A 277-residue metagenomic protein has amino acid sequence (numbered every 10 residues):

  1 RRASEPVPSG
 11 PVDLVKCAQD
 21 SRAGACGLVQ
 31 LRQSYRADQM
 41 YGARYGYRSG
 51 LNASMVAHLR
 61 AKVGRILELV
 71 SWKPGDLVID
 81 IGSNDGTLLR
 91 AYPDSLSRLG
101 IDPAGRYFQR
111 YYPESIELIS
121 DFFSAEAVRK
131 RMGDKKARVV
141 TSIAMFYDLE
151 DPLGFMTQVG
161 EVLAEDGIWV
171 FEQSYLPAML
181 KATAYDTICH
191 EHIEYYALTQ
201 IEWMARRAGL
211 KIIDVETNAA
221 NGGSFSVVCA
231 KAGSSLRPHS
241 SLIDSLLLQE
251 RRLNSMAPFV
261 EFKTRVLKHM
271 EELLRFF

Functional and structural regions predicted by a protein language model:
R1-N52, E216: N-terminal juxtadomain amphipathic helix that follows a signal peptide/anchor or precedes a small N-terminal auxiliary
S54-L77, E272-F276: Conserved alpha-helix/loop element of class I SAM-dependent methyltransferases that forms part of the SAM/SAH-binding
K73-N84, L99: Conserved class I S-adenosyl-L-methionine
D85-A127: Class I SAM-dependent methyltransferase SAM/SAH-binding core
R138-T141: A conserved beta-strand element that flanks and buttresses the S-adenosyl-L-methionine
L153-V170: A short glycine-rich, Lys/Arg-flanked "PGG" loop and its adjoining helix->strand segment in the class I
F171-E194, L198-Q200: Short, glycine-/aromatic-enriched active-site segment of Class I SAM-dependent methyltransferases
N221-H269: Flexible, glycine-/basic-rich loop-and-beta segments that form/coincide with the SAM-dependent methyltransferase
